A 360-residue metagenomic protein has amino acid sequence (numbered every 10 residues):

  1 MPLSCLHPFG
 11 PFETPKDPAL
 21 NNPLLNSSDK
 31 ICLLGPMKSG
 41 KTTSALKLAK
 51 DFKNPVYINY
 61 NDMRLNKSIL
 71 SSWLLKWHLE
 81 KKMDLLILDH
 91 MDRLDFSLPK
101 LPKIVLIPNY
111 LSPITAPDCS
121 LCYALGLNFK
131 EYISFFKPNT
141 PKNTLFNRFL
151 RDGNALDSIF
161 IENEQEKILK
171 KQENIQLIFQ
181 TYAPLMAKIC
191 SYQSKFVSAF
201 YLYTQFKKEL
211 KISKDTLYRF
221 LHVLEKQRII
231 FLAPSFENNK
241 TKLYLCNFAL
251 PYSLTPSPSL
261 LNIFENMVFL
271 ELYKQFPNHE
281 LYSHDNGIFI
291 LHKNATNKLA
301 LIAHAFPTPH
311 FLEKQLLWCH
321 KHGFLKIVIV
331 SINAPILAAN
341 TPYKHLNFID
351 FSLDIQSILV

Functional and structural regions predicted by a protein language model:
M1-L25: N-terminal pre-Walker A segment at the start of P-loop NTPase domains
N26-L46: Walker A/P-loop nucleotide-binding motif
M37, T43, T241-V360: A cross-kingdom feature that marks ATP-driven nucleic-acid transaction machinery
N54-K81: Short glycine-rich substrate-engagement loop in P-loop NTPases that contacts/grips substrate
L74-S97: Conserved P-loop NTPase "ATPase switch" module shared by AAA+ and STAND
I87-D89, K100-Y110, I329-V330: Structural recognition of the conserved hydrophobic beta-strand(s) that form the central parallel beta-sheet of P-loop
P102, I107-F196: Interdomain motor-coupling "hinge/lid" segment immediately C-terminal to the ATP-binding subdomain of NTP-driven enzymes
K170-N294: Accessory nucleic acid-recognition modules appended to NTPase machines
